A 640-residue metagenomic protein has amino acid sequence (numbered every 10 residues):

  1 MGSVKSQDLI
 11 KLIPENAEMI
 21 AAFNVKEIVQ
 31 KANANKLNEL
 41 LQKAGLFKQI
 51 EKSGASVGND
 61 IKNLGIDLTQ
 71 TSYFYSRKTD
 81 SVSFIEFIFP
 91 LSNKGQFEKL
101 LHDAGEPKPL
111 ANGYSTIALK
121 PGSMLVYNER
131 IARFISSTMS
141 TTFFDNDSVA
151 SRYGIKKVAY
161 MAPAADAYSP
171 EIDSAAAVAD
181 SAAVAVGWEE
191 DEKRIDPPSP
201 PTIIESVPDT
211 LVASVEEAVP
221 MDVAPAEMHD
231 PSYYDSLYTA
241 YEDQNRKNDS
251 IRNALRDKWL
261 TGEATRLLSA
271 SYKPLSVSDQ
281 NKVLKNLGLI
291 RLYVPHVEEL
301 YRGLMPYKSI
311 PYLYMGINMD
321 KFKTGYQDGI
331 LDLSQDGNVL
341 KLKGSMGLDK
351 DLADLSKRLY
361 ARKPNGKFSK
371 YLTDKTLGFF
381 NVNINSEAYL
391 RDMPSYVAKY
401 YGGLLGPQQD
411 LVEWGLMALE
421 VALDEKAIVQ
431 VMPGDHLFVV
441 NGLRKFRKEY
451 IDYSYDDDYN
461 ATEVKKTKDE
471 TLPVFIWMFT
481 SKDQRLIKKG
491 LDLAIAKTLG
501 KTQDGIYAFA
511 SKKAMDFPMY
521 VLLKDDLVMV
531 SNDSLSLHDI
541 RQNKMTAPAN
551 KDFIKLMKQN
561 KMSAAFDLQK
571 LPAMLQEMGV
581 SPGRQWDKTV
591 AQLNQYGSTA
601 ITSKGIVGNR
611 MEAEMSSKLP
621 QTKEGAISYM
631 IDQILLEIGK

Functional and structural regions predicted by a protein language model:
M1-L12, T589-L593, K604-E612, S616-S628 (+1 more regions): Bacterial Sec-dependent N-terminal signal peptides
V4-K120, D147-S199, E205, D209 (+5 more regions): Structural boundary/hinge residues at secondary-structure and domain interfaces
I20-A21, F84-F89, A132-R133, F380 (+2 more regions): Short, structured motif recognition centered on aromatic/hydrophobic residues
K26, L91-K94, R130, M139 (+5 more regions): Solvent-exposed coil/turn segments that connect beta secondary-structure elements in extracytoplasmic/periplasmic
S92-E129, K482-D525, N560-K561, F566-Q569 (+1 more regions): Short Gly/Thr-rich strand-loop-strand
I117, G122-A164, E171, M515-T546: A short, solvent-exposed beta-edge/loop patch
I428-E463, L472-I476, L491-A494, K524-D525 (+3 more regions): Exposed, low-structure sequence patches enriched in small/polar residues
K497-N594, G605: C-terminal soluble interaction/assembly domains
